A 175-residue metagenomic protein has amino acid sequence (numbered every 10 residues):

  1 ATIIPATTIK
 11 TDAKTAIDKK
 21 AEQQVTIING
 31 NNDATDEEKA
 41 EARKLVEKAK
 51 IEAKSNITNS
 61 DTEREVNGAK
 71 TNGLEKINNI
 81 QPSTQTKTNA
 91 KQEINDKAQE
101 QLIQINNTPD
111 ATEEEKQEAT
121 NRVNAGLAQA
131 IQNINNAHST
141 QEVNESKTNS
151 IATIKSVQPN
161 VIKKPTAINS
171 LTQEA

Functional and structural regions predicted by a protein language model:
A1-A175: Amphipathic alpha-helical assembly segments used for oligomerization, scaffolding, or translocation
